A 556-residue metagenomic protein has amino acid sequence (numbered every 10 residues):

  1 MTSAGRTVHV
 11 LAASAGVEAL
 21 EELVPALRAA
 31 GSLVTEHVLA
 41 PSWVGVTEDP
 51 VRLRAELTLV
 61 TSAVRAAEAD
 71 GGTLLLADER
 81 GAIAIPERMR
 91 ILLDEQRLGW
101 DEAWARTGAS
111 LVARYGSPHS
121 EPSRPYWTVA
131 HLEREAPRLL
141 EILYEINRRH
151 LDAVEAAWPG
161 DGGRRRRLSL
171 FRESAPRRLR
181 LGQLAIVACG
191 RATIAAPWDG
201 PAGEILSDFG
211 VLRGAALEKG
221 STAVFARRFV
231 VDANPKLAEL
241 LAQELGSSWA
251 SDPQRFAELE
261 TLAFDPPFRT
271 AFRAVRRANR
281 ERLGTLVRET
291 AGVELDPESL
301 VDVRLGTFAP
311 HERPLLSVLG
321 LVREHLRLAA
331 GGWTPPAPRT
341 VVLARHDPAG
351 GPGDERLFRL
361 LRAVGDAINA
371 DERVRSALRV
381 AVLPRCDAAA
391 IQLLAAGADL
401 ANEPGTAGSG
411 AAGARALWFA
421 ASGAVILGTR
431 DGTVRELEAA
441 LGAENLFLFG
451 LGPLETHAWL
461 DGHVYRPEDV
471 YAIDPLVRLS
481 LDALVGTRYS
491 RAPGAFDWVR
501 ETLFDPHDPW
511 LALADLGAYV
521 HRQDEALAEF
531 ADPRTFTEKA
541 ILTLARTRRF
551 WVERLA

Functional and structural regions predicted by a protein language model:
M1-A556: A conserved ligand/cofactor-binding region detector
